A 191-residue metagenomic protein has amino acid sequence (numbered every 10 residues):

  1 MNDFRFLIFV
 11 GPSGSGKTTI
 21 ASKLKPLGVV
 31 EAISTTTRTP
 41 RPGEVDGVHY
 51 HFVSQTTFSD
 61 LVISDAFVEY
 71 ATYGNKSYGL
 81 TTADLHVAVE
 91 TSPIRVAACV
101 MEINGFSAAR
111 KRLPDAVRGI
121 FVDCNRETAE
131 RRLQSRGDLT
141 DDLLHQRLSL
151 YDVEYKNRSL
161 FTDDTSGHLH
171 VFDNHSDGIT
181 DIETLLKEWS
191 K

Functional and structural regions predicted by a protein language model:
F9: Hydrophobic anchor at the beta1->P-loop junction of P-loop NTPases
P12: P-loop (Walker A) phosphate-binding loop of NTP-binding proteins
S15: ATP-binding Walker
T18: Walker A/P-loop
V29-R41: Short beta-strand-centered segment that lines the nucleotide-binding/catalytic pocket of NTP-utilizing
R38-A97: ATP-dependent small-molecule kinase phosphotransfer cores that center on conserved nucleotide phosphate-binding segments
A98-E102, R112-R136, Y151: Conserved phosphate-donor/acceptor-positioning beta-strand/loop module used by diverse small-molecule
D138-K191: Small-molecule kinase domains that catalyze NTP-dependent phosphoryl transfer to phosphate-bearing small molecules
